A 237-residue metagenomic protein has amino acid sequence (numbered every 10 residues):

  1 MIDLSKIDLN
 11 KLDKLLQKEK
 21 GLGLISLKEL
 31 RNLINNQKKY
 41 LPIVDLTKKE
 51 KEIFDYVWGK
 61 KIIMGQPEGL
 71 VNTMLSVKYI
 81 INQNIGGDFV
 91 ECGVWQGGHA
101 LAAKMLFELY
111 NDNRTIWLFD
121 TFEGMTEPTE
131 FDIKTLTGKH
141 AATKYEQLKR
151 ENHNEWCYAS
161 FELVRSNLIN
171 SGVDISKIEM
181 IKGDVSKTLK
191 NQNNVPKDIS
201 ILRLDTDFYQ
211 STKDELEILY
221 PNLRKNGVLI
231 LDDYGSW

Functional and structural regions predicted by a protein language model:
M1-K60: Membrane-proximal basic amphipathic "stem/tether" segments
Y40-P67, Q83-W237: S-adenosylmethionine/decaboxylated-SAM
N72-Q83: Conserved alpha-helix/loop element of class I SAM-dependent methyltransferases that forms part of the SAM/SAH-binding
